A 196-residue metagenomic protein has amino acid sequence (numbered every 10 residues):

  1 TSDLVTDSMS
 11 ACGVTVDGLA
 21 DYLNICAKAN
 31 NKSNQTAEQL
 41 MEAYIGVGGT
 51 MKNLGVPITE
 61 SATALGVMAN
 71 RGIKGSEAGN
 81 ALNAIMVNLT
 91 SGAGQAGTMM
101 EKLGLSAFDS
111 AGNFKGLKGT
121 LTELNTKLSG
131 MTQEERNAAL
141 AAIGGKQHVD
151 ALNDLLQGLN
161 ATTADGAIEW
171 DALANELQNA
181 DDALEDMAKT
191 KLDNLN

Functional and structural regions predicted by a protein language model:
T1-T15: Carboxylate/His-rich catalytic cores and anion/metal-binding grooves
M9, A20-L89, G94-K115, T122-N196: Amphipathic/coiled-coil alpha-helical interface segments used for membrane interaction or oligomeric assembly
